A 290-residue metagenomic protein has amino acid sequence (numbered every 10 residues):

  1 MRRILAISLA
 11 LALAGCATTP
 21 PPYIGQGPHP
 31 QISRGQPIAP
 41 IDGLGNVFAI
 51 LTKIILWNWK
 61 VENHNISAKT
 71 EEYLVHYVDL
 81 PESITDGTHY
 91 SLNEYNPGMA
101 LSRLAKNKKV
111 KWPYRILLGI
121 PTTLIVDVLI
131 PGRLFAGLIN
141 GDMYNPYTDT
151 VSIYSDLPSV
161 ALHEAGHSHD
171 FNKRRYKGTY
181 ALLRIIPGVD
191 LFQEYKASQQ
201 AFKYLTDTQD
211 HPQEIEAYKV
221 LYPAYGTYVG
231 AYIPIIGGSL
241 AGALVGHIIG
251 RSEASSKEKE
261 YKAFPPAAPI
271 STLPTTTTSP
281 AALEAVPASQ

Functional and structural regions predicted by a protein language model:
A6-A14: Bacterial N-terminal signal peptides
C16-V128: A metal-dependent hydrolase signature that marks the N-terminal structural subdomain at the beginning of catalytic folds
A17-T19, I186-D190, F202-T275, Q290: Long, well-structured alpha-helical subdomains associated with metal-dependent extracellular/ecto-lumenal hydrolases
K69, Y73, V160, E164 (+2 more regions): Extracytoplasmic/secreted proteins, especially bacterial periplasmic and envelope-associated proteins
E82-E94, G178, T208-V220: Surface-exposed patches in mature extracellular/periplasmic domains of secreted proteins
L101-P158, S168: Active-site scaffold of zinc-dependent metalloenzymes
D156-Y176: Active-site recognition of the HExxH zinc-binding catalytic motif
F171-Y195: Post-HEXXH active-site segment of zinc metalloproteases
